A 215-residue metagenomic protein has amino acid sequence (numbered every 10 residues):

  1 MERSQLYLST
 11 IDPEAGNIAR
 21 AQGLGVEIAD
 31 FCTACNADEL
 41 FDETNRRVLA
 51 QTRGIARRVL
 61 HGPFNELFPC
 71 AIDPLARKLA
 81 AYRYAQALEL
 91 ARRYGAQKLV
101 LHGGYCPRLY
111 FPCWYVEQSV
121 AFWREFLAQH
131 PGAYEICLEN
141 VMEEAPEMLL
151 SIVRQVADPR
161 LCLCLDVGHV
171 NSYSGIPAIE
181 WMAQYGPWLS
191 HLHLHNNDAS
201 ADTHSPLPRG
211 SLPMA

Functional and structural regions predicted by a protein language model:
M1-Q86: N-terminal pre-domain/capping segments
E2-T10, L24-I28, R58-G62, L99-L101 (+3 more regions): Hydrophobic faces of well-ordered beta-strands that scaffold small-molecule active sites in alpha/beta enzyme cores
S9-P13, A29-T33, P63-N65, G104-C106 (+3 more regions): Active-site beta-loop-alpha junctions enriched in small/polar residues
A15-G23, L40-L60, A85-G95, L127-P131 (+3 more regions): Acidic (Asp/Glu)-rich catalytic clusters
L40-R46, A76-A85, C113-W123, L150 (+2 more regions): Charged helix-capping and loop-helix junction motifs
E66-I72, C106-F111, S172-Y173, S200-H204: A short acidic, helix-capping loop that chelates divalent metal ions and anchors anionic groups
C70-C162: Active-site acidic/histidine proton-transfer and metal-coordination neighborhood in alpha/beta enzyme cores
E125-P208: Acidic/histidine-rich catalytic cores of soluble enzymes
